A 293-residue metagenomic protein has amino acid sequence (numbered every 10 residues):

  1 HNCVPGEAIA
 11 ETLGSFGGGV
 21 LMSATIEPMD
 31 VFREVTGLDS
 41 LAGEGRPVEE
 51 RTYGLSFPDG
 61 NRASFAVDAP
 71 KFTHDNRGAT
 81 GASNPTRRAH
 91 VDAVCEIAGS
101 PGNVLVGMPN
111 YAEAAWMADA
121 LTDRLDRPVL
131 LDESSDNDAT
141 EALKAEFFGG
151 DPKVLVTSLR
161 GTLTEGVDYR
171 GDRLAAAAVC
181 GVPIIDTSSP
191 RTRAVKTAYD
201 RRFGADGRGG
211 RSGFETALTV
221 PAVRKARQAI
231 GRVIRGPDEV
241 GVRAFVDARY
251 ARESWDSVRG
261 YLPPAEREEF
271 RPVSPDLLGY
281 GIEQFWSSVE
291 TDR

Functional and structural regions predicted by a protein language model:
H1-R293: ASCE RecA-like P-loop NTPase motor cores that couple ATP hydrolysis to mechanical translocation on nucleic acids
